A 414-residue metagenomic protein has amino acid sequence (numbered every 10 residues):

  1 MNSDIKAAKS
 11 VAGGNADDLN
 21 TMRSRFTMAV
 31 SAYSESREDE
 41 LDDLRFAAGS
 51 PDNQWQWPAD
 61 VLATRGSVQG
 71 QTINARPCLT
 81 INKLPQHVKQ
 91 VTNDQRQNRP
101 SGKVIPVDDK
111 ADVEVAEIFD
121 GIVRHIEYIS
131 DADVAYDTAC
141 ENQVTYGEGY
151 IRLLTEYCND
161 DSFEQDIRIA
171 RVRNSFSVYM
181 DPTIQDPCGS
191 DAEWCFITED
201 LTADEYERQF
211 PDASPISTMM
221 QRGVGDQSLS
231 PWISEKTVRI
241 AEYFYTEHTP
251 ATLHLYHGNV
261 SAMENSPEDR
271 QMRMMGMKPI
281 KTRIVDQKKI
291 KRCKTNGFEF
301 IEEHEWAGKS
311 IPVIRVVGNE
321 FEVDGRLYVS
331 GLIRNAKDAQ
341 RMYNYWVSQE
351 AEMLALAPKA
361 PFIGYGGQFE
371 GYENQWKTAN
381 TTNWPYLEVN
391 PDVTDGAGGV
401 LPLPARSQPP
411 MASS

Functional and structural regions predicted by a protein language model:
M1-I301, W306, P358, E373-T378 (+1 more regions): Extended, helix-rich architectural segments
G297-S414: Structured mid-domain segments that build the active-site/substrate or prosthetic-cofactor binding neighborhood
